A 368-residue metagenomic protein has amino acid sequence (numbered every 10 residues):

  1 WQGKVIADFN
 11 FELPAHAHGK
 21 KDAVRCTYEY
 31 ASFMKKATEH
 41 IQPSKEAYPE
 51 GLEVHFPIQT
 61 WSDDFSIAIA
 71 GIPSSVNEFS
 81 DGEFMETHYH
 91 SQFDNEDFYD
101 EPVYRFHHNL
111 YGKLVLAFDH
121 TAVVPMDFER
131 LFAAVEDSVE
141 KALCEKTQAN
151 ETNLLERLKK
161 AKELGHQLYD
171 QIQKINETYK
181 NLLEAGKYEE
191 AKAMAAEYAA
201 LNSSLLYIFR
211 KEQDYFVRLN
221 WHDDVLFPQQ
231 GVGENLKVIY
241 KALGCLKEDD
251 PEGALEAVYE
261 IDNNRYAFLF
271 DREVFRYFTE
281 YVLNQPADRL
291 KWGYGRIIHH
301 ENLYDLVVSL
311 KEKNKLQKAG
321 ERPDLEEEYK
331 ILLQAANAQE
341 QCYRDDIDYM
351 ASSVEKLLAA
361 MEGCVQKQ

Functional and structural regions predicted by a protein language model:
W1-Q368: Secretory-pathway/membrane protein signature
